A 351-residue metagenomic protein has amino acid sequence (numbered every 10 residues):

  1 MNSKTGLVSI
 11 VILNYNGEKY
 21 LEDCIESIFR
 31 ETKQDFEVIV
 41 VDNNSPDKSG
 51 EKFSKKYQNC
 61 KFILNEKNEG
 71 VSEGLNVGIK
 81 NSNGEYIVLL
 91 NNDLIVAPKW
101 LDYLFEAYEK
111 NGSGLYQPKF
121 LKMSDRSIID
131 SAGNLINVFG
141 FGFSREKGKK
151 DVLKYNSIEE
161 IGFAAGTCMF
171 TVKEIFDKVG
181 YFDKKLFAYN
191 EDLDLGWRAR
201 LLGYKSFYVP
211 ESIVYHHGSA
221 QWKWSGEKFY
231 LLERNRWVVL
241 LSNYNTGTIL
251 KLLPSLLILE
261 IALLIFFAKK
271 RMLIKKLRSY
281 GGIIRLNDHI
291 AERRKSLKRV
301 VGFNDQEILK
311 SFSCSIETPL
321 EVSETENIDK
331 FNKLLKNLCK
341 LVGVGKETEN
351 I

Functional and structural regions predicted by a protein language model:
E26-D35: Short, acidic, metal-binding catalytic loop of nucleotide-sugar glycosyltransferases
S27, D42-E51, K67: A conserved acidic beta->alpha catalytic loop
N65-S82, N92: Glycine-rich, basic loop-to-helix element that forms the pyrophosphate-binding segment of sugar-nucleotide handling
I87: Short aromatic/hydrophobic "clamp" motif used to bind/position activated sugar donors
L94-N137, F141: Conserved donor NDP-sugar-binding/catalytic core segment of glycosyltransferases
I128-I129, V138-F143, K149-T171, L193-D194 (+2 more regions): A recurrent flexible, glycine/aromatic-enriched loop bordering the glycosyltransferase active site that acts as
G162-I213: A short, conserved alpha-helix in the catalytic core of glycosyltransferases
S206-F312, T318, I328-N332, K336: Active-site-adjacent helix/loop segment of glycosyltransferases that harbors family-specific signature motifs
